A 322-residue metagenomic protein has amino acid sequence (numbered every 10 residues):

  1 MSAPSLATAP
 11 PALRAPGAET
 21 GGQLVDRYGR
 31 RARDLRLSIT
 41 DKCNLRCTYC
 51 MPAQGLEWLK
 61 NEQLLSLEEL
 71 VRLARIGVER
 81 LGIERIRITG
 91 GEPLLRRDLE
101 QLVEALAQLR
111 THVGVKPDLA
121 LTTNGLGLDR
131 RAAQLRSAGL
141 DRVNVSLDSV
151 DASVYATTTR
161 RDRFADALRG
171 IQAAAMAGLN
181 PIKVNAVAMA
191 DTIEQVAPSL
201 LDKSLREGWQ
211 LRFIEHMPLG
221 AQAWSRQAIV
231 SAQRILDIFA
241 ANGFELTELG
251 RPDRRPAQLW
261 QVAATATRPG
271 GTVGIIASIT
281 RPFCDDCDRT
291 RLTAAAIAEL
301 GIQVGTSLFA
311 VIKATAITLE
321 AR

Functional and structural regions predicted by a protein language model:
M1-R36, T48, E79-R80, L259 (+1 more regions): N-terminal [4Fe-4S]-dependent radical SAM core
R27-E68, L81: Canonical Radical SAM [4Fe-4S] cluster-binding loop centered on the CxxxCxxC motif and its immediate flanking residues
D34, S38, R87, A120-T122 (+3 more regions): Conserved beta-strand segments that form the floor/walls of ligand-binding pockets within enzyme and binding domains
K42, R46, M51-Q54, G139 (+3 more regions): Conserved functional loop/turn residues at catalytic and ligand-binding sites
G55-K60, D151-T158, L219-S225: A short acidic, helix-capping loop that chelates divalent metal ions and anchors anionic groups
L64-I88, R96-I214: Radical SAM/AdoMet-radical enzyme domain recognition
G220-E299: Accessory C-terminal segments flanking Radical SAM cores
A294-R322: Non-catalytic connector elements of ABC transporters
